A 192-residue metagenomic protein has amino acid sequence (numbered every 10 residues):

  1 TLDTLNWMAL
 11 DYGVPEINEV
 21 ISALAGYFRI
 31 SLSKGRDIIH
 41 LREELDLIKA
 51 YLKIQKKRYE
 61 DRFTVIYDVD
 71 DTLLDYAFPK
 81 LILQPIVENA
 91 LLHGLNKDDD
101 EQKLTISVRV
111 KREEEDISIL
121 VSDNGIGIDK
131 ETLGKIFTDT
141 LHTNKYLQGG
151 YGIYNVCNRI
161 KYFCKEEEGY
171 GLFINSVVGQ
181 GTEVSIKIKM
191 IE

Functional and structural regions predicted by a protein language model:
T1-F173, K187: Two-component histidine phosphotransfer core
S176: Calcium-binding acidic motifs and repeat modules
T182-I191: Short C-terminal beta-strand
